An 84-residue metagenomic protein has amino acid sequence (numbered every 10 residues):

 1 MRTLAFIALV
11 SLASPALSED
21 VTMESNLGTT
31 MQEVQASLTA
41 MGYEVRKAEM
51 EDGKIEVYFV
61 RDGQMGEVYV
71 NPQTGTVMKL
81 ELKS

Functional and structural regions predicted by a protein language model:
M1-S18: Classic N-terminal secretory signal peptides
V21-S84: Mature, secreted membrane-active peptide modules
